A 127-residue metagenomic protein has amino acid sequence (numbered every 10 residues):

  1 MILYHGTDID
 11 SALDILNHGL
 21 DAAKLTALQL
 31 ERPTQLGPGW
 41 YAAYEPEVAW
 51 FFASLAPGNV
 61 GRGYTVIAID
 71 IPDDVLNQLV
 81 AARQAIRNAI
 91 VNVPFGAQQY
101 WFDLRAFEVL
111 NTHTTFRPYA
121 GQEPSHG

Functional and structural regions predicted by a protein language model:
M1-I2, D10-S11, R32-P38, E47-G127: Conserved NAD+-utilizing ADP-ribose enzyme module
H5: Histidine-centered active-site/metal-ligand motif
D10-T34: Short aromatic-glycine-(Arg/Gly/Cys) micro-motifs in beta-strand/loop hairpins
